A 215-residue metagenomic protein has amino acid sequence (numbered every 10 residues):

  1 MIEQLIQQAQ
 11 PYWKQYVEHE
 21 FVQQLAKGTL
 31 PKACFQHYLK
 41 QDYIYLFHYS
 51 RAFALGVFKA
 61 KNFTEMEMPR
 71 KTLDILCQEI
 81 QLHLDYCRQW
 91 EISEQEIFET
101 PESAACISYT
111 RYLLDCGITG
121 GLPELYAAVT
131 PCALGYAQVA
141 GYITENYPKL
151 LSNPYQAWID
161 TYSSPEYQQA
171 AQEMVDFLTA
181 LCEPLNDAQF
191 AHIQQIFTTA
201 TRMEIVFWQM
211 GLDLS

Functional and structural regions predicted by a protein language model:
M1-Q7, S215: Basic/polar N-terminal segments that are highly enriched at the extreme N-terminus, encompassing both cleavable
I6-P31, Y49, E173-P184: Short alpha-helical hairpin
P11-Q15, L30-K59, Q78, L82 (+2 more regions): Alpha-helical bundle segments that constitute or directly flank the non-heme di-iron/ferroxidase center
E20-A33, Y49-M68, I118: Helix-loop segments that flank and shape redox-cofactor active sites
G56-A60, G117-G120, I143-Y147, L181 (+2 more regions): Secondary-structure edge/capping motif, primarily at the C-terminal ends of alpha-helices and the immediately following
T64-Q169, T198, R202: Active-site-proximal alpha-helical scaffolds that flank and shape metal-associated catalytic sites
Y167-T198: Long amphipathic all-alpha helical oligomerization modules
I193-S215: Acidic, carboxylate-rich catalytic segments that either coordinate divalent cations
